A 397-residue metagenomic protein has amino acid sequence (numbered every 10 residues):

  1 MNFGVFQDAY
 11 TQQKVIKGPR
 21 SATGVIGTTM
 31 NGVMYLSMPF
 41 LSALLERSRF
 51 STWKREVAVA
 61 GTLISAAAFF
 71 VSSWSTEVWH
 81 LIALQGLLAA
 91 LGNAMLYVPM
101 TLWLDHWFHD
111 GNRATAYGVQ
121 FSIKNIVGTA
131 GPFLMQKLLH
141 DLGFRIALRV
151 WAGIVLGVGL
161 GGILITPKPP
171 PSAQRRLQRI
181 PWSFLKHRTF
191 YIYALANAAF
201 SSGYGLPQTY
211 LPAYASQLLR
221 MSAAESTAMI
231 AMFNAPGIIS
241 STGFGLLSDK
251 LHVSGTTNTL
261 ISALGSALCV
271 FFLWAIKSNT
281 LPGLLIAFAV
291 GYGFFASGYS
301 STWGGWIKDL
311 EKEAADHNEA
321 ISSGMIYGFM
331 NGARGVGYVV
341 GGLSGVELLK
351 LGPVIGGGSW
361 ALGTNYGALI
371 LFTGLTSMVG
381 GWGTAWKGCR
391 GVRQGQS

Functional and structural regions predicted by a protein language model:
F3-D8, H187-L246, T256, S300-G304 (+1 more regions): Extracytoplasmic gate region of multi-pass secondary transporters
Y10, G86, N93-H109, A116 (+1 more regions): Intracellular juxtamembrane helix-capping segments at the cytosolic ends of symmetry-related transmembrane helices
L36-H80: Conserved MFS/SLC helix-loop-helix module at the cytosolic interface between two early adjacent transmembrane helices
S37-W53, S240-S254, L273, L349: Helix-to-loop junctions at the C-terminal end of transmembrane segments in multipass secondary transporters
E46-T62, D249-S266, D316, A320: Cytoplasmic membrane-interface "Motif A"-like loop-to-helix N-cap segments of 12-TM Major Facilitator Superfamily
G111-R113, Q120-P170: Helix-loop-helix hairpin linking two adjacent transmembrane segments in secondary transporters
L251-W306: C-terminal transmembrane helical hairpin of 12-TM major facilitator-type secondary transporters
A315-W360: A late C-terminal transmembrane helix in Major Facilitator Superfamily
